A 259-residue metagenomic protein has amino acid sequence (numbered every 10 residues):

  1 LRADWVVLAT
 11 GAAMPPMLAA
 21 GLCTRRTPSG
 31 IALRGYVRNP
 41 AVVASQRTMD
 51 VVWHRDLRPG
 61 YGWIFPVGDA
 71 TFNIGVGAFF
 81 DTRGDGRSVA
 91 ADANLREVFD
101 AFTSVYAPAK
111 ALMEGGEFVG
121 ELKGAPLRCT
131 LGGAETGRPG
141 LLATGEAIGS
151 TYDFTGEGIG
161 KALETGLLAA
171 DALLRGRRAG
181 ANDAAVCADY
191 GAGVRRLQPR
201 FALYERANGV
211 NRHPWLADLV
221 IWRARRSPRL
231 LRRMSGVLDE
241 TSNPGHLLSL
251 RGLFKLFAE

Functional and structural regions predicted by a protein language model:
L1, G137-P139, P214: A short, glycine/Asx- and small/polar-enriched loop/turn that sits immediately N-terminal to a beta-strand
L1-G115: Predominantly flavin-linked oxidoreductase catalytic cores and closely associated redox partners
G21-T27, G77-R87, G156-I159, I221-E240: Short secondary-structure transition/capping segments
R25, S29, A90-N94, K161 (+4 more regions): Short acidic-hydrophobic sequence patches enriched in Asp/Glu that either
G68, G145-A147, V194: Short, small-residue-rich loop/turn micro-motifs
G84-A172, R178: FAD/FMN-dependent oxidoreductases across multiple families
D171-E259: C-terminal helical "tail/cap" subdomain of flavin- and related membrane-associated enzymes
